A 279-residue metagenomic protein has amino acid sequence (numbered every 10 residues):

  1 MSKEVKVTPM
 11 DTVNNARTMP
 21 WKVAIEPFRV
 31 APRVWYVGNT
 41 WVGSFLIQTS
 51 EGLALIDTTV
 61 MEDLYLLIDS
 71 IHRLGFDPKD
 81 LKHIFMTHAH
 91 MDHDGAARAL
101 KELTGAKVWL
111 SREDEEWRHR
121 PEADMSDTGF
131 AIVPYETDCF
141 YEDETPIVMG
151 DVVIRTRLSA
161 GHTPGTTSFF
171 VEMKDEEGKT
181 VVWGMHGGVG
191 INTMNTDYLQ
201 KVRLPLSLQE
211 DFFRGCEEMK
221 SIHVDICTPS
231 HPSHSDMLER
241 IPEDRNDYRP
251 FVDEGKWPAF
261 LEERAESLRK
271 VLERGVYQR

Functional and structural regions predicted by a protein language model:
E4-N15, V23-A24, R29-A31, D80 (+2 more regions): Metallo-beta-lactamase
K6-V7, A16-M19, E243, K256-R279: Acidic/histidine-enriched, glycine/proline-rich intrinsically disordered or flexible terminal extensions
P20-L74, P78, S168-I191: Conserved beta-strand hairpin/beta-sheet module of binuclear metal-dependent hydrolase folds, prominently
R33, I47, D57, L67 (+7 more regions): Divalent metal-coordination and catalytic microenvironments
V34, E62-Y65, H72-P146, N246 (+3 more regions): Active-site HxH/HxHxD metal-binding segment of metal-dependent hydrolases
Y36, L46, A54-I56, K82-M86 (+6 more regions): Structural recognition of the beta-strand scaffold that forms the well-ordered cores of secreted hydrolase catalytic
Q48, I68-L74, P78-D80, P205-D211 (+2 more regions): Helix-coil boundary/capping segments in enzymes
L53, V60-E62, E144-M149, V153-D244 (+2 more regions): Metallo-beta-lactamase
